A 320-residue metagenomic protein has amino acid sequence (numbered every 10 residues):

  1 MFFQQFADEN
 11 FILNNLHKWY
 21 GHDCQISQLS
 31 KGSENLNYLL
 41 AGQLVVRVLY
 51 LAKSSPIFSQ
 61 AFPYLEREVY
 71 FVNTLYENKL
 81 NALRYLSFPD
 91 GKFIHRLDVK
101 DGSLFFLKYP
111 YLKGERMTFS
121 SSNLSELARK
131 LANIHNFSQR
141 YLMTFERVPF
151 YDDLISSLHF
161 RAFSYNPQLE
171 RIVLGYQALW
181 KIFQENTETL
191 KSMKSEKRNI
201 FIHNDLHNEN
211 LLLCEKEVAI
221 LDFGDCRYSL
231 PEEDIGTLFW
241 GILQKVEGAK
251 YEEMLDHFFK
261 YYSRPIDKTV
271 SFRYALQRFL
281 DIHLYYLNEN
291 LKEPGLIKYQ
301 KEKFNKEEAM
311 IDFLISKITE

Functional and structural regions predicted by a protein language model:
M1-Q25: Juxta-kinase regulatory segment immediately upstream of eukaryotic protein kinase catalytic domains
G21-L39: ATP-binding glycine-rich phosphate-binding loop
S33-V46, T187-E233: Active-site acidic catalytic loop and adjacent metal/ATP-binding pocket of ATP-dependent phosphoryl transfer enzymes
Q43-M143: ATP-binding pocket architecture of kinase catalytic cores
L51-A52, G102-T118, F163-Y165, L280-I297: A glycine-centered beta->alpha junction motif in the catalytic cores of kinase/phosphotransferase enzymes
F119-L174, K197: A cross-family kinase active-site recognition segment
E232-R264, L276-G295: Active-site activation/catalytic loop segments of kinase-like enzymes and analogous catalytic loops in related
L284-E320: ATP/Mg2+ or Mg2+-diphosphate-binding catalytic cores that bind nucleotide phosphates or diphosphates via glycine-rich
